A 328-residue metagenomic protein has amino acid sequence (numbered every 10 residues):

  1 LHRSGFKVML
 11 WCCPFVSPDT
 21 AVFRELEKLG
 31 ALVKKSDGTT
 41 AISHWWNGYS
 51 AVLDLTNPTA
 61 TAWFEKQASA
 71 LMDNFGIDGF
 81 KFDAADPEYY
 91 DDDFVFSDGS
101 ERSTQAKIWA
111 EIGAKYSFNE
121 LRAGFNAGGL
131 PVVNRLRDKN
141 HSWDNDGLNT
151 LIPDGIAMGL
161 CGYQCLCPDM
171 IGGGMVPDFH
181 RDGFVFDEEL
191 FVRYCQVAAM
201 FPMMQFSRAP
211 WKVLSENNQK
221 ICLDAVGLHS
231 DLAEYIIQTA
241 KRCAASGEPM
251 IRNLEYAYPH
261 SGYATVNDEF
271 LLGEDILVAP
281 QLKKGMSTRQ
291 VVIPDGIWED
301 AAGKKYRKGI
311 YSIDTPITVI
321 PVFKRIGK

Functional and structural regions predicted by a protein language model:
L1-I320, K324-R325: Catalytic-domain carbohydrate-binding cleft regions of carbohydrate-active enzymes
